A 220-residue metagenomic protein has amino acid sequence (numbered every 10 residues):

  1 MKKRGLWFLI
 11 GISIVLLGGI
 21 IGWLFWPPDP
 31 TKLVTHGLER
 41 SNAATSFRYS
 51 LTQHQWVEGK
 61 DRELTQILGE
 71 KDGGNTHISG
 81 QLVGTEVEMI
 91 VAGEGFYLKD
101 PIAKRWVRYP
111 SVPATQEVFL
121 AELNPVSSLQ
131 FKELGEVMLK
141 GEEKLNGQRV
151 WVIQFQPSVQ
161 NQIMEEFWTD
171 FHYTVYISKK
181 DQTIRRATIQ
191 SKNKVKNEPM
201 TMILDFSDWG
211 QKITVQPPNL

Functional and structural regions predicted by a protein language model:
K2-N75, K212-L220: N-terminal leader/targeting segments and the immediate start of mature chains
P28-K32, S128-L139, T169: A short, amphipathic edge element
H36-E39, Q66-G73, M89, G93-E94 (+2 more regions): Extended lipid/amphipathic-ligand handling interfaces
E39, E136-K144: Short amphipathic beta-strand and strand-loop transition segments with alternating hydrophobic
A44-S50, K71-S79, N146-Q154, Q162 (+1 more regions): Short, hydrophobic/aromatic-rich segments at coil-to-beta transitions
L51-Q55, G80-V83, D100-I102, T188-N193: Beta-turn initiation residues at beta-strand->coil junctions
K99-V126: Acidic/charged, solvent-exposed loop-and-adjacent secondary-structure segments enriched in E/D, K/R, S/T, and G/P
R149-L220: Gly/Pro-enriched, hydrophobic low-complexity segments that function as extracytoplasmic propeptides/linkers
